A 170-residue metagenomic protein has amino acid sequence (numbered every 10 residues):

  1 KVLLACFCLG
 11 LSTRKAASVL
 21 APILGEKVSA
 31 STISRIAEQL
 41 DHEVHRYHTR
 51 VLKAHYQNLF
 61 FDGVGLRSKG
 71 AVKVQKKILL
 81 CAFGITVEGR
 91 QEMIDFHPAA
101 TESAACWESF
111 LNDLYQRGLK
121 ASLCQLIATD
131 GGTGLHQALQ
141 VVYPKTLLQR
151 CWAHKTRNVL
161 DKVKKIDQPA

Functional and structural regions predicted by a protein language model:
K1-A16: Glycine-rich active-site/cofactor-binding loop and its immediate structural neighborhood
V2, C6, I23-A128, T133 (+2 more regions): RNase H-like nuclease fold core
R14-G25: DNA-recognition alpha helix
Q75-K76, L160-A170: Short, surface-exposed amphipathic charged segments that create phosphate/polyanion-binding patches used for binding
G89-R90, W152, Q168-A170: Short acidic (Asp/Glu) and glycine-rich catalytic loops that position anionic groups and cofactors
Y143-V163: Inter-helix linker motif
